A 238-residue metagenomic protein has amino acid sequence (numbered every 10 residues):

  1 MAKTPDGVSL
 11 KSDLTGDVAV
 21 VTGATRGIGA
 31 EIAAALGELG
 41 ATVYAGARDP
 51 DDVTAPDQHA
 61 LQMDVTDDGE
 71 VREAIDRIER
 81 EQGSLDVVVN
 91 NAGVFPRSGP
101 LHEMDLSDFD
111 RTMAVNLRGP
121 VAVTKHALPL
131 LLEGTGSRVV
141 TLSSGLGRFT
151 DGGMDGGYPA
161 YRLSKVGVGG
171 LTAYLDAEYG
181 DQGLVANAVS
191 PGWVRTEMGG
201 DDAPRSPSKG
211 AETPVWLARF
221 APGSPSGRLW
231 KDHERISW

Functional and structural regions predicted by a protein language model:
T25, A33: N-terminal Rossmann NAD(P)H-binding glycine-rich loop of SDR-like oxidoreductase domains
D57-G69: Rossmann-fold cofactor-recognition segment
E73-R80, G99-A114: Active-site Tyr-X3-Lys motif and surrounding loop/helix of classical short-chain dehydrogenase/reductase
V89, V123-A127, L131, L171-T172 (+1 more regions): Hydrophobic positions on the long internal alpha-helix of Rossmann-like NAD(P)-dependent oxidoreductase domains
N91-S98: Conserved NAD(P)H cofactor-binding loop of Rossmann-fold oxidoreductase domains
V94, L106, D110-M113, L132-D181: Catalytic loop of short-chain dehydrogenase/reductase
D181, A188-V189, G200-W238: C-terminal helical subdomain
